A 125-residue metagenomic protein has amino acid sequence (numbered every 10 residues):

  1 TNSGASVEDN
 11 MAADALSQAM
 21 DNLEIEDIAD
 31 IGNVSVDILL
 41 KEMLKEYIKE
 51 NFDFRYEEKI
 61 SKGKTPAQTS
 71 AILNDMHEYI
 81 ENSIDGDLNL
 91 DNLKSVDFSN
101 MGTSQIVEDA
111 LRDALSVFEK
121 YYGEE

Functional and structural regions predicted by a protein language model:
T1-L44: Long amphipathic alpha-helical segments with strong coiled-coil/leucine-zipper propensity
S6, N10, I38, E42 (+5 more regions): Alpha-solenoid helical-repeat scaffolds
M20-D27, L44-Y56, I80, I84 (+1 more regions): Short alpha-helix boundary/capping elements
F54, E58-E125: Alpha-helical oligomerization segments
